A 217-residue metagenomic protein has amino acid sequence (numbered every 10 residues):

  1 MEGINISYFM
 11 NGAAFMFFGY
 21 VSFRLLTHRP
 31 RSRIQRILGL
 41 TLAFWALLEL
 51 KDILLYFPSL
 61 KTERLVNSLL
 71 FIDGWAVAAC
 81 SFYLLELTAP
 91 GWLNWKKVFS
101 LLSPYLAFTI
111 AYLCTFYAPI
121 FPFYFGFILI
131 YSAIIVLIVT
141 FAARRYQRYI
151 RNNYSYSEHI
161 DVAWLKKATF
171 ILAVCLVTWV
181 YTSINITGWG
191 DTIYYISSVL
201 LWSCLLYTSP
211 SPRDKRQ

Functional and structural regions predicted by a protein language model:
M1-I110, C114, P122-G126: N-terminal low-complexity or simple alpha-helical regulatory segments that function as activation/interaction modules
R29-L50, L101-L102, Y124-W202: Alpha-helical transmembrane segments of multi-pass integral membrane proteins
F57-L60, R144-I150, R213: A cytosolic-side transmembrane-helix exit/cap motif
C80, C114, C175, C204-Y207: Generic recognition of cysteine residues
Y207-D214: Conserved small/polar residues in nucleotide/adenosyl-binding loops
Q217: Cytosolic nucleotide-binding catalytic cores of signal-transduction proteins
